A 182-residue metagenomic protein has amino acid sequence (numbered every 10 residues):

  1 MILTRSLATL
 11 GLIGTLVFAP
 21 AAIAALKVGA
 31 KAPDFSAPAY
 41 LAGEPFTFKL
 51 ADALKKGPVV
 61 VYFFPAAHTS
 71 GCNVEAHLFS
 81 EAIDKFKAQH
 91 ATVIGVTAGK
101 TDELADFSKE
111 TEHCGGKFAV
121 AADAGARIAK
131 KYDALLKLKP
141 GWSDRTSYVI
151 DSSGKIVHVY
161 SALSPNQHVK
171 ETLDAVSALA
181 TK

Functional and structural regions predicted by a protein language model:
M1-S6: Positively charged n-region of N-terminal signal peptides that target proteins for export
A8-A19: Bacterial N-terminal signal peptides
P20-K182: Chalcogenol-based redox active-site neighborhoods
